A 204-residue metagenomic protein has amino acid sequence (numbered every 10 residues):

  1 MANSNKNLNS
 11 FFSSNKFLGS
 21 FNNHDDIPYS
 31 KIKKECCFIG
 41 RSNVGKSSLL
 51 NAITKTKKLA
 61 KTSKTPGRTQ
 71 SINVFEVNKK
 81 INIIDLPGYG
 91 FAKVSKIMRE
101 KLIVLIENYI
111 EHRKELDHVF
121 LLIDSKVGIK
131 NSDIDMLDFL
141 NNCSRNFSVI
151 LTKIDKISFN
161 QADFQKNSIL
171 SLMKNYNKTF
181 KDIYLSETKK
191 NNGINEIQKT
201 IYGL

Functional and structural regions predicted by a protein language model:
M1-K93: Conserved G1/Walker A P-loop phosphate-binding module
N9-D25, K156-L204: Canonical P-loop GTPase G-domain recognition
P28, V94-S95, K130-D133, N160-A162 (+1 more regions): Short, well-ordered secondary-structure micro-motifs
N43-V44, L50, N73, K80 (+5 more regions): Structured catalytic cores of enzymes that bind and process phosphorylated ligands/cofactors
I53-K57, I110, I201: Hydrophobic aliphatic residues
R68, I81, G88-F91, K126-G128 (+2 more regions): Conserved nucleotide-binding/hydrolysis micro-motifs of P-loop NTPases
V77-L116: Conserved nucleotide-sensing/catalytic segment adjacent to the nucleotide-binding pocket in NTP-handling enzymes
V104-K181: Conserved C-terminal guanine-recognition region of P-loop GTPase G domains, centered on the G4
